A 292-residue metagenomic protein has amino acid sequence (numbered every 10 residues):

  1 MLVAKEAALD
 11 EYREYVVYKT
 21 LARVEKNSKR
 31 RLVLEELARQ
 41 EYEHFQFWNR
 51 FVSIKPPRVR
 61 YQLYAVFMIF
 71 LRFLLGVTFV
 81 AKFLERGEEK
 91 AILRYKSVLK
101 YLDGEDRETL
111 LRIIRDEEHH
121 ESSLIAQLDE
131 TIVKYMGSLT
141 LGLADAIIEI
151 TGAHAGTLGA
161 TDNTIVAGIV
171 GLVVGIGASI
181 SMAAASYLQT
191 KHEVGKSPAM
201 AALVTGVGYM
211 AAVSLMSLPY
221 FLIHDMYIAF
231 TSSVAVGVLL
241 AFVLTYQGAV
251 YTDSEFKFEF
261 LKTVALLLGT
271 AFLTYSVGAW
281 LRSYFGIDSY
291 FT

Functional and structural regions predicted by a protein language model:
M1-S181, A185-K191, P198-V234, S254 (+4 more regions): Non-heme di-metal
S217, T245-Y246, Y275, A279: Transmembrane alpha-helix boundary and packing residues in multipass membrane permease domains and related
V238-S254: Transmembrane alpha-helical segments of integral membrane proteins
S276-T292: Juxtamembrane boundary at the C-terminal end of a transmembrane helix
